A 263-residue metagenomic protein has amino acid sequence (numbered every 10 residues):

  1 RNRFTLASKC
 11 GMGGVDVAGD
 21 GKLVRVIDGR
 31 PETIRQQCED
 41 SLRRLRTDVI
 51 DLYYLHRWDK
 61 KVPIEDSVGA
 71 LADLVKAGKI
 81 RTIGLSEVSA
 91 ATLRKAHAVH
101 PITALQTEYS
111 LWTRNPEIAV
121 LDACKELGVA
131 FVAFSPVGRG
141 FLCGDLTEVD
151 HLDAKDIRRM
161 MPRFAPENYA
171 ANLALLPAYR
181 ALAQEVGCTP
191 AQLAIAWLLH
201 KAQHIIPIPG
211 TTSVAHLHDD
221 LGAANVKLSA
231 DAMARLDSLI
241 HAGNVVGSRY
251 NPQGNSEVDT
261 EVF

Functional and structural regions predicted by a protein language model:
R1-S8, V262-F263: N-terminal binding-site loop/beta-alpha segment at the start of enzyme catalytic domains that lines or forms
L6, S41, I50, P63 (+8 more regions): Conserved, mostly hydrophobic/aromatic
C10-M12, S89, Y109-T113, S135-L142 (+2 more regions): Glycine-rich beta-alpha junction loops
V15-N115, A119, A130: Glycine/proline-rich, positively charged, aromatic-decorated active-site loop/lid region on the catalytic face
L23-R25, V99-T103, L121-K125, E148-L152 (+1 more regions): Short, hinge-like loop/turn segments at secondary-structure boundaries
P116-A154, T189: Aromatic-lined glycan-binding groove of carbohydrate-active enzymes
E126, A154-E185, H200-I205, H218-F263: Terminal-tail/helix-coil boundary detector
